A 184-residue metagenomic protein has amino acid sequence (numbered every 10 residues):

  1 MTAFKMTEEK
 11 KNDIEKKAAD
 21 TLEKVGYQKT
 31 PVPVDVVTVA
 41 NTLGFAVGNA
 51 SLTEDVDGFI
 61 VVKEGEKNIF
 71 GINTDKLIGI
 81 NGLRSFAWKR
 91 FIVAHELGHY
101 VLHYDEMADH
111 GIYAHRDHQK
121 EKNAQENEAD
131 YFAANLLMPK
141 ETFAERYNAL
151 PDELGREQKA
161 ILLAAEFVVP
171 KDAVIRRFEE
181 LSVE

Functional and structural regions predicted by a protein language model:
M1-E184: Active-site hotspot residues in diverse enzymes, especially metal/ion-binding acidic/histidine motifs
